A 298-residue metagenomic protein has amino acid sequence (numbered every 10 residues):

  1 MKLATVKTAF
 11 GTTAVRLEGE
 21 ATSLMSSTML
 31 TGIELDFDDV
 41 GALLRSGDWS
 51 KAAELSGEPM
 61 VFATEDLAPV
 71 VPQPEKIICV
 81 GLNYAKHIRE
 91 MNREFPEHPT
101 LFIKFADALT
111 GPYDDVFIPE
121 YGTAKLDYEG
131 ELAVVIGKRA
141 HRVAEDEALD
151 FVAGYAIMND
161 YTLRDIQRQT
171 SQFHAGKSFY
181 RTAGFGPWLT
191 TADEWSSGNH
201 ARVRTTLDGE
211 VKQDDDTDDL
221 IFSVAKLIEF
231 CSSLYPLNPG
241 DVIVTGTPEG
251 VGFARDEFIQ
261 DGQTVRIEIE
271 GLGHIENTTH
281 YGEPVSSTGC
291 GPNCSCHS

Functional and structural regions predicted by a protein language model:
M1-P99, T264-R266, S286, N293-H297: N-terminal non-catalytic cap/leader segment that marks the start of a structured domain
K7, C79-V80, I103-K104, D127-E131 (+3 more regions): Short beta-strand segments
T8-F10, F62, D66, H87 (+2 more regions): Catalytic-pocket segment enriched in acidic/His residues
E20, D107, G137-H141, Y161-T162 (+2 more regions): Short loop segments at secondary-structure junctions
E94, L101-F105, E147-Y180, D219-S223: Flexible glycine-rich active-site/ligand-binding loops centered on an Asp-His dyad
F95-P112, Y128, D261-G271: Structural signature of FAD isoalloxazine-binding scaffolds in flavoprotein oxidoreductases
P112-A148, A153, M158-Y161: Non-heme Fe(II) oxygenase catalytic core, chiefly the N-lobe of the double-stranded beta-helix
